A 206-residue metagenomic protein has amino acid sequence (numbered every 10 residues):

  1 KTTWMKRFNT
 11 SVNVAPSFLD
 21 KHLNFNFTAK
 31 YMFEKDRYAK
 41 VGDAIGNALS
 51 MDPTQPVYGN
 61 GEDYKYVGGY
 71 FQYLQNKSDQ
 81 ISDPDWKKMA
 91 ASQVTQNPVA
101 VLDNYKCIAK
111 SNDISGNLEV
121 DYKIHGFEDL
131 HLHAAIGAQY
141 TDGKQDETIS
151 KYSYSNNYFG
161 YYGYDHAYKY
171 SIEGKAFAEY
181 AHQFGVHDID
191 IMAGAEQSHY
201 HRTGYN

Functional and structural regions predicted by a protein language model:
M5-S11: Transmembrane beta-barrel architecture of outer membranes
A15-S115, H133-N206: Surface-exposed loop/interface segments of Gram-negative outer-membrane beta-barrel transport/assembly proteins
L130: Surface-exposed interaction regions that form or flank ligand-binding interfaces
